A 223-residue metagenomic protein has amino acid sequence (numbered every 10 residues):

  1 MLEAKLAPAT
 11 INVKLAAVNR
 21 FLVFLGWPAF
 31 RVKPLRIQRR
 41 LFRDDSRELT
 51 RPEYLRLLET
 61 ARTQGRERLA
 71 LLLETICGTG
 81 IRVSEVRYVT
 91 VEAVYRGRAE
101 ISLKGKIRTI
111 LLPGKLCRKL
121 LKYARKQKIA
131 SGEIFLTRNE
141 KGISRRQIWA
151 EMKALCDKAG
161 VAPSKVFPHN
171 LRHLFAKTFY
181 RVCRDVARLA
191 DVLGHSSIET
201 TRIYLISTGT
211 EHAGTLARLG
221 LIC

Functional and structural regions predicted by a protein language model:
M1-A17, G65-E67, G142-R146, K165-F167: N-terminal core-binding DNA-recognition domain of tyrosine site-specific recombinases/integrases
M1-D45: N-terminal core-binding DNA-recognition domain of tyrosine recombinases/integrases
P28-R56, I101-G105, R138-K141: Flexible interdomain linker/hinge and immediately adjacent N-terminus of the catalytic tyrosine-recombinase domain
E48, K104, L193, I198-R218: Catalytic-site neighborhood detector that most strongly recognizes the C-terminal catalytic loop/helix of tyrosine
R51-V83: Basic, Lys/Arg- and aromatic-enriched nucleic-acid-binding interface segment
E74, G78, R172-S196, T210: C-terminal catalytic core of tyrosine-transesterase DNA break-rejoin enzymes
T79, S84, Y88-K122: Conserved tyrosine-mediated DNA breakage-rejoining catalytic core shared by Y-recombinases
K104-K122, G132-K153: C-terminal catalytic core of Y-nucleophile DNA break-rejoin enzymes
